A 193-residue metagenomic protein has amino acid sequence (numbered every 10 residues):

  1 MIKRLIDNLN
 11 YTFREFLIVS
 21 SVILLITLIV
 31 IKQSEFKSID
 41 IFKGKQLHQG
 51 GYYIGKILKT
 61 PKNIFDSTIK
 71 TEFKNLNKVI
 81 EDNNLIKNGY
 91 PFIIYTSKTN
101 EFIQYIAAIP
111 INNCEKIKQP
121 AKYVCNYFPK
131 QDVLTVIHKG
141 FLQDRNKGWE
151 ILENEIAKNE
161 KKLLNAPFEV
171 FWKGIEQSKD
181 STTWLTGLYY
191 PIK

Functional and structural regions predicted by a protein language model:
I2-K193: A solvent-exposed interaction/effector surface
